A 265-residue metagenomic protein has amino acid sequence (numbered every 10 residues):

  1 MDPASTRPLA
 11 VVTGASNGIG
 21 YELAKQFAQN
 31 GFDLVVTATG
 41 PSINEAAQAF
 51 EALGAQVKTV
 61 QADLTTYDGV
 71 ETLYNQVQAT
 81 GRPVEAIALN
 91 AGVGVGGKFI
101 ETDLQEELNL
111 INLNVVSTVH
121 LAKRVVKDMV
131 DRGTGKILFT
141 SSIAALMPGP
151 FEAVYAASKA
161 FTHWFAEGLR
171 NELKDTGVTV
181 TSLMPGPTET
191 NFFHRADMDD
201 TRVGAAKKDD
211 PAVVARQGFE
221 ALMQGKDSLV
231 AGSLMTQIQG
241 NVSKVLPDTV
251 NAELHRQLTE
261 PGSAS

Functional and structural regions predicted by a protein language model:
S16-N17: Conserved glycine-rich cofactor-binding loop
N30-E45: Conserved glycine-rich Rossmann-like NAD(P)H-binding loop of the short-chain dehydrogenase/reductase
Q61-T72, L104: The beta1-alpha1 cofactor-binding region of Rossmann-like NAD(H)/NADP(H)-dependent oxidoreductases
K98-I100, E106-I111: Substrate-binding pocket helix/loop in short-chain dehydrogenase/reductase
A122, S158: Active-site helix of classical SDR
S142: Residue(s) in the substrate-gating loop at a strand-loop-helix junction that position the organic substrate next
S182, R202-I238: C-terminal helical subdomain
